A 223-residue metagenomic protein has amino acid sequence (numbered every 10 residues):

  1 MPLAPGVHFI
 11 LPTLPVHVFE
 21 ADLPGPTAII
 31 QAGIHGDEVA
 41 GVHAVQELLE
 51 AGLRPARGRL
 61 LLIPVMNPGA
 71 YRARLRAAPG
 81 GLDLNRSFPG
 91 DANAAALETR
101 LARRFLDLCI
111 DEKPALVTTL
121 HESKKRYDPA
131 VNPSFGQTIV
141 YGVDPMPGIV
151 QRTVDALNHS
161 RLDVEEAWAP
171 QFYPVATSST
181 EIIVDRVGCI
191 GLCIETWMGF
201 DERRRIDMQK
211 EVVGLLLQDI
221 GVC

Functional and structural regions predicted by a protein language model:
M1-C223: Structured catalytic-domain cores with a bias toward divalent-metal coordination
